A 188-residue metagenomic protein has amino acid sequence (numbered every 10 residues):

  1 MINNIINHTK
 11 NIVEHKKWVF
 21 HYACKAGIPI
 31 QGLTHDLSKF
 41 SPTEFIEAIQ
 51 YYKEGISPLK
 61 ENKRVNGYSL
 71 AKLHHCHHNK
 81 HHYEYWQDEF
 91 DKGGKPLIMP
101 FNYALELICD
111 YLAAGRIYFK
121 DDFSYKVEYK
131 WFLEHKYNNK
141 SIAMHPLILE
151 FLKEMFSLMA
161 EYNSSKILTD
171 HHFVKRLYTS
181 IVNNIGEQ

Functional and structural regions predicted by a protein language model:
M1-Q188: Metal-dependent phosphohydrolase cores
